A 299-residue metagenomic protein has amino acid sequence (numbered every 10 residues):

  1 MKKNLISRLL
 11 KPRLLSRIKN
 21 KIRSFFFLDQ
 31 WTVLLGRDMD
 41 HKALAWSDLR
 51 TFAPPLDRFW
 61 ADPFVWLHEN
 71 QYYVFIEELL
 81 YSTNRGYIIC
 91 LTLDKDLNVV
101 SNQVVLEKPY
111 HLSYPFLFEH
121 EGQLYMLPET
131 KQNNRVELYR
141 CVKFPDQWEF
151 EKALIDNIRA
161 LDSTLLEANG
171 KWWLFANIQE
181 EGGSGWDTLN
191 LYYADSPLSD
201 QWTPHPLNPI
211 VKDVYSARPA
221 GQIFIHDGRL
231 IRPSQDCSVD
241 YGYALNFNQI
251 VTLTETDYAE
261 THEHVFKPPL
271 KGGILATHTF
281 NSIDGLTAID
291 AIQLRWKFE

Functional and structural regions predicted by a protein language model:
M1-E299: Carbohydrate-active catalytic/glycan-binding domains of CAZyme proteins, especially the secreted or lumenal ectodomains
